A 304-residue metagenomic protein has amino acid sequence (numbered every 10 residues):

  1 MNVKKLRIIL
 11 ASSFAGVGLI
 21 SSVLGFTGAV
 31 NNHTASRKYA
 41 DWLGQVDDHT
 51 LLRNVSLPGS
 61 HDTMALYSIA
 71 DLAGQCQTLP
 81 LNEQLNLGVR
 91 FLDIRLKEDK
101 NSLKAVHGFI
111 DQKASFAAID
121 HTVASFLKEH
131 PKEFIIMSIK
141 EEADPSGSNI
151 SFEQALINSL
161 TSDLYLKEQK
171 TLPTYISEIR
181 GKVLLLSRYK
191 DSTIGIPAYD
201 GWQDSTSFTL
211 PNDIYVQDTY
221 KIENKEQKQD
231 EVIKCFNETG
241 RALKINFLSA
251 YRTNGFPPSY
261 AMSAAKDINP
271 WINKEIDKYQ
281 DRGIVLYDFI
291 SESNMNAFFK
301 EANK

Functional and structural regions predicted by a protein language model:
M1-A29: Gram-positive Sec-dependent secretion signals
G25-V89, K100-E129, F134, S192-P197 (+1 more regions): Long, acidic (Asp/Glu-rich), low-complexity accessory segments flanking structured domains
Q84, R95, M137, L185 (+1 more regions): Conserved, mostly hydrophobic/aromatic
L96-D99, I139-E142, K190, I290: An acidic- and aromatic-residue-enriched active-site/binding cleft used to recognize and process polar
S115-I119, I157-T171: Acidic, His- and aromatic-enriched active-site or binding-groove loops in soluble protein domains that engage sugars
P131-P145: Active-site groove signature of glycoside hydrolases
G147-S159: Short, electropositive alpha-helical surface patch
D163-D277: Surface-exposed substrate-engagement region within the catalytic domains of secreted or surface-exposed extracellular
